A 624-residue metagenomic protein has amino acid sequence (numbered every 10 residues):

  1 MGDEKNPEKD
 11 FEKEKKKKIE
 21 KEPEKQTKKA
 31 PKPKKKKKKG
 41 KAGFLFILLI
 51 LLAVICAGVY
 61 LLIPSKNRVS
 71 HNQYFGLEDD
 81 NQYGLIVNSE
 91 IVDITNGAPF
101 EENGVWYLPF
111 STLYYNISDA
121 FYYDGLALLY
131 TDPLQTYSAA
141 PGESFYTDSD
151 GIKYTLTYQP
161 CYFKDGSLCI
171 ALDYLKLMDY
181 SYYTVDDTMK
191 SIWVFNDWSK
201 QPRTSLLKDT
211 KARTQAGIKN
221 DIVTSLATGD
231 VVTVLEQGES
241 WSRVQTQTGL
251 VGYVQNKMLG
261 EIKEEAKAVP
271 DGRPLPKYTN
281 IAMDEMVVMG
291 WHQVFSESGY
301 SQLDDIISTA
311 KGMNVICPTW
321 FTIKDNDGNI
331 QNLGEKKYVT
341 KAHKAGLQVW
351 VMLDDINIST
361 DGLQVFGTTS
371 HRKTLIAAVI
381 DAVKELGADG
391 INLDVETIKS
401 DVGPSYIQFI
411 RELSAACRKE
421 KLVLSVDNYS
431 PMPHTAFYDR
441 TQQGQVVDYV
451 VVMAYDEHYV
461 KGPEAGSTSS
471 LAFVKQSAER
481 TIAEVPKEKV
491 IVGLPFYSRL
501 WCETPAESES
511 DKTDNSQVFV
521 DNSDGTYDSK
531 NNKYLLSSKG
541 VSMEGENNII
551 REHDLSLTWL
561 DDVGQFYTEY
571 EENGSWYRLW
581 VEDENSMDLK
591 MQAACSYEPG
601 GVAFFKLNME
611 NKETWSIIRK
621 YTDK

Functional and structural regions predicted by a protein language model:
M1-G43: N-terminal Lys/Arg-rich, disordered targeting/topogenic segments
G2-E4, K38-G238, A268-Y278, A282: Primary recognition of N-terminal secretory signal peptides and signal-anchoring hydrophobic helices
Y130, G229, S242-T246, V254-Q255: SH3/SH3-like beta-barrel fold
A266-A378: Glycan-recognition patch characteristic of GH18 chitinases/ENGases and related GlcNAc/peptidoglycan-binding proteins
R273-P274, S498-K590, T622: Glycan-binding loop/region signatures in secreted carbohydrate-active enzymes
F295-A310, G367-E385, M432-R440, E582-C595: Short, acidic/polar
I316, L393, L413, V450 (+3 more regions): Conserved, mostly hydrophobic/aromatic
N326-N329, L333, A377, S400-E546: Substrate-binding surface in catalytic domains of secreted glycosidases
